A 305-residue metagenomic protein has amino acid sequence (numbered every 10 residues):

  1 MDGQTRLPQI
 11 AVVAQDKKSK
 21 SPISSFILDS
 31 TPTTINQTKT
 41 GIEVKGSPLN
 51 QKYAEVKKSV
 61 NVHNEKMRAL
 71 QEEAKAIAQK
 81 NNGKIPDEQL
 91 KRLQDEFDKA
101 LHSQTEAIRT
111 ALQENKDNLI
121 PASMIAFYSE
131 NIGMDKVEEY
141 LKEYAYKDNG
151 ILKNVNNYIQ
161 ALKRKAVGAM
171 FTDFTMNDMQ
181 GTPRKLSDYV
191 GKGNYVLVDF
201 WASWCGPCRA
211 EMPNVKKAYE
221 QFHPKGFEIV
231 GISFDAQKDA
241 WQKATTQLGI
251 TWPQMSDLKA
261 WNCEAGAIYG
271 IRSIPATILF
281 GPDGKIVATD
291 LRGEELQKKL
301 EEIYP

Functional and structural regions predicted by a protein language model:
M1-D98, S103: A non-transmembrane, solvent-exposed segment enriched in polar/low-complexity residues
F97-K116, K136-V137: Amphipathic alpha-helical coiled-coil segments
K116-F127: Amphipathic alpha-helical repeat scaffolds of TPR domains
D135-A145, T172-D173: Alpha-helical repeat scaffolds
T175-V196: A short beta-strand-turn-helix
F200-K217: Conserved redox-active cysteine motifs that mediate thiol-disulfide chemistry, especially di-cysteine Cys-X(1-2)-Cys
E220-I274: Conserved segment of the thioredoxin-like fold in thiol-based oxidoreductases
I250, D257-I303: Thiol/disulfide oxidoreductase modules built on the thioredoxin-like
